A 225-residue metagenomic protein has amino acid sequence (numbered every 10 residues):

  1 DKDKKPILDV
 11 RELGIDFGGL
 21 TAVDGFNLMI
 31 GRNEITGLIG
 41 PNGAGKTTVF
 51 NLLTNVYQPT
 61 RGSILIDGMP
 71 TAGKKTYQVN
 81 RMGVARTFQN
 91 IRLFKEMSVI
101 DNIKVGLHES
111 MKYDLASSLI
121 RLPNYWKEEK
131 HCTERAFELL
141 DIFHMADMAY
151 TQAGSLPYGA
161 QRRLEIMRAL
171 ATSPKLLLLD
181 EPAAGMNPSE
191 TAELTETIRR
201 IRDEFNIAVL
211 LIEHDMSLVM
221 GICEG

Functional and structural regions predicted by a protein language model:
D1-G225: Glycine-rich phosphate-binding loops of nucleotide-dependent enzymes
